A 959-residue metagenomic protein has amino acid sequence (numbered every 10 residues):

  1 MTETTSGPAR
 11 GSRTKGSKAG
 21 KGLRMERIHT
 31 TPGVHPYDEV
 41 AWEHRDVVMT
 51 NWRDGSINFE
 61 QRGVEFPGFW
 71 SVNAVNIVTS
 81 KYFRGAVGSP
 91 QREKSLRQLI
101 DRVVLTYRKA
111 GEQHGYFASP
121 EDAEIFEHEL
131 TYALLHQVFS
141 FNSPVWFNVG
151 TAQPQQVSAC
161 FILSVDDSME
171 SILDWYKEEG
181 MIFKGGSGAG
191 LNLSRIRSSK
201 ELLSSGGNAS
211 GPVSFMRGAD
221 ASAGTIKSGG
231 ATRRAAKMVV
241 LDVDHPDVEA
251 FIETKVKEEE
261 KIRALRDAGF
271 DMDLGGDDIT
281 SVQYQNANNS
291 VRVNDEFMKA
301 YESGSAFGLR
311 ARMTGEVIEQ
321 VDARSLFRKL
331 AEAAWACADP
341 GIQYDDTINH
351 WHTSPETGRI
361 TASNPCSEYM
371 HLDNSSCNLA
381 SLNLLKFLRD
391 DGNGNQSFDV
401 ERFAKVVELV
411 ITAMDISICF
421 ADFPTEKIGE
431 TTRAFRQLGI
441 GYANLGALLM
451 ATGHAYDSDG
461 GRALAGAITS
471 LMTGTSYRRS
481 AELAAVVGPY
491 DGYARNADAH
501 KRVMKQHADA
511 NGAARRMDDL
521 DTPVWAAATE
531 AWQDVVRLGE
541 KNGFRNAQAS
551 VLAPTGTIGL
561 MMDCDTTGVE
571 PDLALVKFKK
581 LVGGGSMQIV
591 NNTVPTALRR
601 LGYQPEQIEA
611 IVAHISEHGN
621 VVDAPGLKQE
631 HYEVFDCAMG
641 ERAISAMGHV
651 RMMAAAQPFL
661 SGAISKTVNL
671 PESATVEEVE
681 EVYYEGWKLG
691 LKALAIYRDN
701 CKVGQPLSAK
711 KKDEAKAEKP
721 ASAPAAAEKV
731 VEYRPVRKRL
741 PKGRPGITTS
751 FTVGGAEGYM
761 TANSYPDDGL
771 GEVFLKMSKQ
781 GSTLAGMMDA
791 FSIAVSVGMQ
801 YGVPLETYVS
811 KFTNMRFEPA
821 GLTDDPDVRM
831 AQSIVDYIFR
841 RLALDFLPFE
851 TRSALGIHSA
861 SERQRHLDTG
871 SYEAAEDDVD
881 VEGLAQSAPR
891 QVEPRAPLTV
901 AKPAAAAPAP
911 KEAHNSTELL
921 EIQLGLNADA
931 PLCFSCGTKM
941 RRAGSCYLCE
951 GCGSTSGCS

Functional and structural regions predicted by a protein language model:
M1-Q800, V809, P826-V828, N927-A930: Extended catalytic cores of very large enzyme megasubunits
P8-R13, S708-R744, R852-S935, A943: Acidic, low-complexity intrinsically disordered tails
L691, A695, A843-T851, G944: Hydrophobic alpha-helical membrane-spanning segments
S778-R863, D868-G870: Phosphate-backbone binding interfaces of nucleic-acid-interacting proteins
C933-C936, C949-C952: Short cysteine-rich clusters marking metal-coordination/redox-active sites
R942-C946, S959: Short Cys/His-rich "knuckle" micro-motifs
G953-S959: Short Cys/His-rich micro-motifs in 6-15 aa windows
